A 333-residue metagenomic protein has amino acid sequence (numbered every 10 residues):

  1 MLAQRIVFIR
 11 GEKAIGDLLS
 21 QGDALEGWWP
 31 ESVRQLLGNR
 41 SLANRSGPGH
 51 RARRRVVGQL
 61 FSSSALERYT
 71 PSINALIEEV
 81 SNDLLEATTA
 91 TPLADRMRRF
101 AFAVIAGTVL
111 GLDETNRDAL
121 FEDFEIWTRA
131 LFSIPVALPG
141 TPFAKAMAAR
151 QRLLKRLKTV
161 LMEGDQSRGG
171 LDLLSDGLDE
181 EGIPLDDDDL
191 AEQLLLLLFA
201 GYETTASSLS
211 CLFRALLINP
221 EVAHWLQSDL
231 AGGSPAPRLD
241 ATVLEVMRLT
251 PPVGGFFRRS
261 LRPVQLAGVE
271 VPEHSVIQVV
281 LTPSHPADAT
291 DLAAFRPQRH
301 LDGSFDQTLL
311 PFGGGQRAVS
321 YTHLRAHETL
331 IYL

Functional and structural regions predicted by a protein language model:
M1-G38, R45-P48, A52, N74 (+2 more regions): N-terminal membrane-proximal hinge/A-helix region immediately C-terminal to the signal-anchor transmembrane segment
E26-R34, G49, A65-S207: Cytochrome P450 heme-thiolate monooxygenase catalytic core
R55, G255, V269, R299-R325 (+1 more regions): Cytochrome P450 heme-thiolate "Cys pocket" and heme-binding signature region
T205-Q227, L324-R325, L330: Cytochrome P450 catalytic-core helices
G233-A267, R299, D306: Conserved cytochrome P450 K-helix E-x-x-R motif and the immediately C-terminal K′/meander segment
V279-G303: Conserved cytochrome P450 K-helix/beta-meander segment immediately N-terminal to the heme-binding cysteine loop
